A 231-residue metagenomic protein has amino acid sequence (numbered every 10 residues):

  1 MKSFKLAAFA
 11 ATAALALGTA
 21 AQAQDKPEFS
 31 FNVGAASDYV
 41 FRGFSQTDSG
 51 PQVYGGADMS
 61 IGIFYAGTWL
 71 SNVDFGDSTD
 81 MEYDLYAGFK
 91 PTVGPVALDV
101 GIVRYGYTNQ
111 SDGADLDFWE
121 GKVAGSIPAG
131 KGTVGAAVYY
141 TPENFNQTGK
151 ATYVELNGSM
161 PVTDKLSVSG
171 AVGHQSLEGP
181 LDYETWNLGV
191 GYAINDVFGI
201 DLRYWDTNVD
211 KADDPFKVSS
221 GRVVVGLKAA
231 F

Functional and structural regions predicted by a protein language model:
M1-E28: Cleavable N-terminal export/targeting peptides
Q24-D74, K165, R222, K228: Short glycine/proline- and aromatic-enriched beta-strand/turn motifs that initiate or cap beta-hairpins
P27, S49-V53, T79-Y83, V96 (+4 more regions): Residues that define the transmembrane beta-barrel architecture of outer-membrane proteins
F29, I63-T68, G94-V100, G130-A136 (+2 more regions): Repeated loop/turn-to-beta-strand initiation elements of outer-membrane beta-barrel proteins
N32, G56-S60, G88-K90, A124-P128 (+3 more regions): Transmembrane beta-barrel domains of outer membrane proteins
A35-F41, I61-I63, L70-D74, P91 (+6 more regions): Transmembrane beta-strands of outer-membrane beta-barrel pores
A114-E178, Y204-W205: Detector for outer-membrane/organellar transmembrane beta-barrel domains, recognizing the amphipathic beta-strand
L188-F198, K217-F231: Outer-membrane beta-barrel "beta-signal"
